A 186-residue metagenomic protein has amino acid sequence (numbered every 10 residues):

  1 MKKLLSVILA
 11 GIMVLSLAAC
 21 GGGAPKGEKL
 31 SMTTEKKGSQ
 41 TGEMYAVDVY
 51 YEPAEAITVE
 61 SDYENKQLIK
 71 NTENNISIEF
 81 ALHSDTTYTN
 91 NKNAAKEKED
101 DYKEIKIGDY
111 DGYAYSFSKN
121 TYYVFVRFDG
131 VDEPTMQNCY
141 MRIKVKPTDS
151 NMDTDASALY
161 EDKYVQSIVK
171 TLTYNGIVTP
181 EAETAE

Functional and structural regions predicted by a protein language model:
M1-G11: Positively charged n-region of N-terminal signal peptides that target proteins for export
L5-S6, N65, N71-N74, F125-Q137: Short, surface-exposed loop and linker segments with low hydrophobicity and enrichment for Pro/Ser/Thr
L15-A19: C-terminal motif of bacterial Sec signal peptides marking the signal peptidase cleavage site
G21-A24: Bacterial signal peptide processing site
E28-Q40: Juxtamembrane extracytoplasmic segments of single-/few-pass membrane proteins
K37-A94, N120, V124: Secretory pathway targeting signatures of secreted, lumenal, and periplasmic proteins
A95-S118: Short Gly/Thr-rich strand-loop-strand
S116-E186: Short, well-structured beta-strand
